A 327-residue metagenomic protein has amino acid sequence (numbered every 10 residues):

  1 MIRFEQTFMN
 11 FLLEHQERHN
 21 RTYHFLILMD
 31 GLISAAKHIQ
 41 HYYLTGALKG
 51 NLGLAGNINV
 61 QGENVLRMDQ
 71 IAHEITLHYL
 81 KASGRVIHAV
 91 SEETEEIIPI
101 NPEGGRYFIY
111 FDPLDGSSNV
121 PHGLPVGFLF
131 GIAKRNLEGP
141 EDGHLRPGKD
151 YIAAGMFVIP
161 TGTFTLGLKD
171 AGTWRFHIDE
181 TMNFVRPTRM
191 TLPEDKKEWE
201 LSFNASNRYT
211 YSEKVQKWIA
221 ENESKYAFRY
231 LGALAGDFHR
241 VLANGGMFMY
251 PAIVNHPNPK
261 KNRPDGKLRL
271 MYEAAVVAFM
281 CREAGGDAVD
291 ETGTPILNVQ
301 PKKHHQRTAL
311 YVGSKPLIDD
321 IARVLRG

Functional and structural regions predicted by a protein language model:
M1-R67: Conserved phosphate-binding loops in N-terminal lobes of ATP-dependent enzymes of the actin/Hsp70/sugar-kinase
I2-T7, L32, A36-I39, Y43 (+3 more regions): An extended, acidic
L52-F108: N-terminal assembly/interaction segments in proteins that build large macromolecular machines
N59-N64, G127-G139, N258-P264: Short, basic, glycine/proline-bearing loop/turn elements
V60-V65, D115-S117, E223-K225, P264-L268: A short glycine/serine-rich beta->alpha loop
D69, D112-D115, E273: Acidic active-site catalytic centers that drive phospho-/nucleotidyl reactions and related ester hydrolyses
H88-E93, F111, V120, M249-Y250 (+1 more regions): General beta-strand structural signal in soluble alpha/beta enzymes
G105-A171: DPxDG-like acidic metal-binding loop motif
